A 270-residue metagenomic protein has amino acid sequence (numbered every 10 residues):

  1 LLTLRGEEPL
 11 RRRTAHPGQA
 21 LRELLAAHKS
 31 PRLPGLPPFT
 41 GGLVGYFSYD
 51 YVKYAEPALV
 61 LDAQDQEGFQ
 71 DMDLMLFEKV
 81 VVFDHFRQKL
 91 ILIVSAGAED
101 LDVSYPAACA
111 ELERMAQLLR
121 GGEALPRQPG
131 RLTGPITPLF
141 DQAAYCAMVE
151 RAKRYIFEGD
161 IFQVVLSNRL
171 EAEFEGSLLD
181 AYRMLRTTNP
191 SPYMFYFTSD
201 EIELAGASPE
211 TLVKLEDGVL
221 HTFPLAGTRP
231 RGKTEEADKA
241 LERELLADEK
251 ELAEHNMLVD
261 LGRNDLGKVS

Functional and structural regions predicted by a protein language model:
L1-S270: Extended alpha-helical targeting/anchoring segments, especially N-terminal organellar/secretory targeting helices
